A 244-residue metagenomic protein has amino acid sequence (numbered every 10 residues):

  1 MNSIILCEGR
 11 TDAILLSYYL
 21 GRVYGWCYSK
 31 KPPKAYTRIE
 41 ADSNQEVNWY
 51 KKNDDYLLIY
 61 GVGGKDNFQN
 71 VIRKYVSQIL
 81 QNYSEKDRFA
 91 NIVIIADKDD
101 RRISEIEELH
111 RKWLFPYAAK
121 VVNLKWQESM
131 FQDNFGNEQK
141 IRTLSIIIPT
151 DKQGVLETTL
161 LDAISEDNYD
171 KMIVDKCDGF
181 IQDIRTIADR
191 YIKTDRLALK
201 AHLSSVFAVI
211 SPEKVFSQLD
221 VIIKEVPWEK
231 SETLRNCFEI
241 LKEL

Functional and structural regions predicted by a protein language model:
M1-D87: Short, surface-exposed loop/strand segments
I4-I5, S145-P149, I192, I223-V226 (+1 more regions): Generic alpha-helical structural element
Y19, A163-I164, I210, L241-L244: Generic structural signal for hydrophobic core residues of well-folded globular domains
A90-S204, A208: Activity-critical C-terminal alpha-helical subdomain
S205-E225: Short helix/strand-capping connector loops at secondary-structure junctions
I222-L244: Charge-dense, extended regions
